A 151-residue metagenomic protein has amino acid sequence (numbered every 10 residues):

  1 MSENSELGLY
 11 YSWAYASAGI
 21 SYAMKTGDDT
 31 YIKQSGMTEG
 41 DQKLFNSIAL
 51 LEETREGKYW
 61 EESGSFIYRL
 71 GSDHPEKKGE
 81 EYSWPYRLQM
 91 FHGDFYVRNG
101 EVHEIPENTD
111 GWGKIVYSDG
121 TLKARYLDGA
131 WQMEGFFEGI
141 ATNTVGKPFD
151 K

Functional and structural regions predicted by a protein language model:
M1-S65: Core segments of small alpha/beta cavity-forming domains
E3-E6, P75-G79: Short, mixed-charge, low-aromatic patches
Y10-Y11, Y15, Y22, Y31 (+7 more regions): Sequence-level detector for tyrosine residue identity
A14-G19, T26, S72, M90 (+2 more regions): Generic alpha-helical secondary structure signal
I20, I32, I48, I67 (+3 more regions): Weak global preference for isoleucine
A23-T26, T30, Q34, Q42 (+6 more regions): Generic marker of "main functional regions" within proteins
F66-K77: Short amphipathic beta-strand and strand-loop transition segments with alternating hydrophobic
K77-K151: Exposed beta-sheet edge and beta->alpha loop/turn motif
